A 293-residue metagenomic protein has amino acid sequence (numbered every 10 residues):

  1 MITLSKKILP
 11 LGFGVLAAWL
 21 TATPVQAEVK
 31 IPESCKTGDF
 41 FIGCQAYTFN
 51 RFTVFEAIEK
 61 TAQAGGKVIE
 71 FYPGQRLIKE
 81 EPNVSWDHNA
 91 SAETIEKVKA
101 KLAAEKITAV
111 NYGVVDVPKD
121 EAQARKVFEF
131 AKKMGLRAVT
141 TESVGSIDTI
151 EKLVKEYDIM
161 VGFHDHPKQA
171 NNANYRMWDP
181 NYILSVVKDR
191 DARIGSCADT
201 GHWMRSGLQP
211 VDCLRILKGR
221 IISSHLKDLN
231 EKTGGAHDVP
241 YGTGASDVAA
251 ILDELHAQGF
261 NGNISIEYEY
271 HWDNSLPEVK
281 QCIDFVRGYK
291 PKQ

Functional and structural regions predicted by a protein language model:
L4, I8, A27-A46, N50-V68 (+2 more regions): Histidine-acidic metal/acid-base catalytic patches
P10-T21: Bacterial N-terminal signal peptides
E28-V29, S34, I95, K101-A198 (+1 more regions): Active-site acidic/histidine proton-transfer and metal-coordination neighborhood in alpha/beta enzyme cores
Y47-R51, Q75-I78, V114-K119, G145-I147 (+4 more regions): Solvent-exposed loop/turn segments at secondary-structure junctions within structured extracellular/periplasmic domains
E70, N111, T140, G162 (+2 more regions): Conserved beta-strand positions in the central sheet of alpha/beta enzyme cores
F71-K97: Glycine-rich, proline-tolerant flexible connector loops at the mouths of alpha/beta enzymes
S85-T94, K119, K126, N174-Y182 (+3 more regions): Alpha-helix N-cap and loop-to-helix initiation/capping positions
